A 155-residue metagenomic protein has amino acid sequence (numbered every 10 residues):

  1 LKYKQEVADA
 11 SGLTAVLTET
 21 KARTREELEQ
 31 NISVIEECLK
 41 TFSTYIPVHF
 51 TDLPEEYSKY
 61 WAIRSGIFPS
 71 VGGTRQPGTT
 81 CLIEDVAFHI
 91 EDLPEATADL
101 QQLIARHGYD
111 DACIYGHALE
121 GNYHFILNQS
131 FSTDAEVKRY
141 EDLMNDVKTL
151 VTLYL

Functional and structural regions predicted by a protein language model:
L1-G116, E120-L155: Noncatalytic alpha-helical scaffold of FAD-dependent oxidoreductases
